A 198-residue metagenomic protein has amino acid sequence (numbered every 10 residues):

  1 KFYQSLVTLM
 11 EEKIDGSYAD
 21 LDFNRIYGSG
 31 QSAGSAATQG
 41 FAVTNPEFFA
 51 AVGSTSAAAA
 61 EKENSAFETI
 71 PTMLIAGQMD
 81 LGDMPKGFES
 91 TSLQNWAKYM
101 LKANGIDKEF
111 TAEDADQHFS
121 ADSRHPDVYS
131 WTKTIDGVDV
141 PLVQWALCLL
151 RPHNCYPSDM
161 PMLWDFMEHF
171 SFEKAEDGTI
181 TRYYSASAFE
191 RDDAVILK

Functional and structural regions predicted by a protein language model:
K1-A33, V43: Gly/Ser-rich "nucleophile elbow"/oxyanion-hole loop immediately N-terminal to the catalytic nucleophile in hydrolases
D20-D22, V43-E47, N64-E68, T132-L142: Extracellular/periplasmic catalytic domains that process cell-envelope and extracellular macromolecules
A37-F41: Hydrolases whose catalytic domains are alpha/beta-hydrolase-1, hotdog thioesterase, or metallo-beta-lactamase-like
E47-A58, P71: A conserved short beta-strand
G53-A60, G77-L81: Active-site nucleophile loop of the alpha/beta-hydrolase fold
M73-I75, L101-L197: C-terminal catalytic histidine-bearing segment of alpha/beta-hydrolase fold enzymes
M79-M84, P152-N154: Acidic catalytic loop of the alpha/beta-hydrolase fold
D83-T91: Short, flexible/disordered intra-domain loops and linkers
